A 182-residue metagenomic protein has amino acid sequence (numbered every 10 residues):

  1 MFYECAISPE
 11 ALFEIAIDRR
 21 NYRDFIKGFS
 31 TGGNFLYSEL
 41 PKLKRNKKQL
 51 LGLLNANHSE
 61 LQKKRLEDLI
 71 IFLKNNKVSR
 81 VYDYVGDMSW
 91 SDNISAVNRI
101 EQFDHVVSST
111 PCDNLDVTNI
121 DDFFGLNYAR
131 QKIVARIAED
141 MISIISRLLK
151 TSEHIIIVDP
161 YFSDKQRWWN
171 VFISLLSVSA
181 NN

Functional and structural regions predicted by a protein language model:
M1-G28, G32-G33, P111-N181: PLD-like (HKD) phosphodiesterase/transphosphatidyltransferase domain
F2-H105: Charged interaction/catalytic cores of defense and host-pathogen modules
